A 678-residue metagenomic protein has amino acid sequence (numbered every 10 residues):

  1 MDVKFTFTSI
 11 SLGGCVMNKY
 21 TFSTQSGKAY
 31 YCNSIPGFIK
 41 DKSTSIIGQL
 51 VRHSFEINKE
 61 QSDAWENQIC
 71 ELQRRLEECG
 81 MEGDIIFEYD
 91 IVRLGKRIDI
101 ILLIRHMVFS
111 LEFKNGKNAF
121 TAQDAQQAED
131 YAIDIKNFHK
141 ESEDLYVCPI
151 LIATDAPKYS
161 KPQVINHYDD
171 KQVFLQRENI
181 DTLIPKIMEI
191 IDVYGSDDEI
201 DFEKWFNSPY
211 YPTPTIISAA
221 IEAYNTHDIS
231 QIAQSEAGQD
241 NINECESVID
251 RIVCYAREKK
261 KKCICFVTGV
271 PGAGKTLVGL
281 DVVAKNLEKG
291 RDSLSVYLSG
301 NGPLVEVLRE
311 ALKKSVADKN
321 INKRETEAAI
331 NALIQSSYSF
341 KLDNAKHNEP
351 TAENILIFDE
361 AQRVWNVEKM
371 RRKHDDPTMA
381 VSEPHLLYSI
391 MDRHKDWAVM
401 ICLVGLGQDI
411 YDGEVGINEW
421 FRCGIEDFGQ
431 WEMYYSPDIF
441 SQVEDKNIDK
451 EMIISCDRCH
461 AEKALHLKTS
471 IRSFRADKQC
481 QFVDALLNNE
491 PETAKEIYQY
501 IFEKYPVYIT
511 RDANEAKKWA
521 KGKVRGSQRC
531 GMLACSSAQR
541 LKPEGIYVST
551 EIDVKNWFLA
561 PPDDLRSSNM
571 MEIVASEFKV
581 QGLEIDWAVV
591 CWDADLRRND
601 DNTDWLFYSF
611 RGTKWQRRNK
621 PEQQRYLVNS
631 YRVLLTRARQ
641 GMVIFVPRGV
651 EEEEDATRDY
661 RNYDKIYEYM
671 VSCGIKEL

Functional and structural regions predicted by a protein language model:
V3-P212: Accessory nucleic-acid engagement/destabilization modules that flank
F87-K96, R324-H347, S536, P561-L596: Conserved helicase core region in the C-terminal RecA-like lobe
A233-C263: N-terminal pre-P-loop "Q-motif" helix
K275: Conserved lysine of the Walker
G279, V443-M452, C456-C459, K463-E584 (+1 more regions): Conserved helicase/translocase motor-coupling segment
R324-M391, E572-S576: Conserved RecA-like ASCE ATPase "motif II neighborhood" in helicase/translocase motors
F358, Q362-K450: Signature of the SF2 helicase/ATPase Hel1-core->accessory helical subdomain module
V399, M570-L678: C-terminal accessory regions
